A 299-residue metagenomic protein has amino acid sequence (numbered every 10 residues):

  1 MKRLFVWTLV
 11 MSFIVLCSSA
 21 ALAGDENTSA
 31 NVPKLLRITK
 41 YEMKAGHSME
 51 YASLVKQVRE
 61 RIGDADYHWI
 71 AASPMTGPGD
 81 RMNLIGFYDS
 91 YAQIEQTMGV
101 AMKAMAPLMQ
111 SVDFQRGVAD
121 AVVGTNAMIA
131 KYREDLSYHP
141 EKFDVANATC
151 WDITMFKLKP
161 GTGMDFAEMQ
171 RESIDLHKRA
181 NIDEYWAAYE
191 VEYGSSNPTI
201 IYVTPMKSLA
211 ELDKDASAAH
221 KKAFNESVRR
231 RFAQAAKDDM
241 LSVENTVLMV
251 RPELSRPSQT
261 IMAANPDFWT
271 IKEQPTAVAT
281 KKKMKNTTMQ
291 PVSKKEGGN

Functional and structural regions predicted by a protein language model:
M1-L9: Bacterial N-terminal signal peptides that target proteins for export
T8-S18: Bacterial N-terminal signal peptides
L22-E226, R230, Q234-N299: Short S/T/G/P-rich N-terminal loop/turn motif that feeds into the first structured element of a domain
